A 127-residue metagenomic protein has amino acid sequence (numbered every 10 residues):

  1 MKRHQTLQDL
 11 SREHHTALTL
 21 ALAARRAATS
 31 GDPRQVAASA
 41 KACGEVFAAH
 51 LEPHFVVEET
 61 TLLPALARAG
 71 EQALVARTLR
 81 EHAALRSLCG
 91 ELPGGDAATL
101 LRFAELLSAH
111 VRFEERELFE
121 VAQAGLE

Functional and structural regions predicted by a protein language model:
M1-E127: Small-residue-biased structural context
